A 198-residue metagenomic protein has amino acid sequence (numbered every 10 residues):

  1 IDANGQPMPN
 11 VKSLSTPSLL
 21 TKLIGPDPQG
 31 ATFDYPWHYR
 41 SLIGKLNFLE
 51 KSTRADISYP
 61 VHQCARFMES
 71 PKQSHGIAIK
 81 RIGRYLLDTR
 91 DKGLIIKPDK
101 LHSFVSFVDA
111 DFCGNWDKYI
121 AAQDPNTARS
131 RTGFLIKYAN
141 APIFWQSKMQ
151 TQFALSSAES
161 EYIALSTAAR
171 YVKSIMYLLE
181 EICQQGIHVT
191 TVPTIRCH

Functional and structural regions predicted by a protein language model:
I1-H198: Long, low-complexity, charge-biased intrinsically disordered regions
